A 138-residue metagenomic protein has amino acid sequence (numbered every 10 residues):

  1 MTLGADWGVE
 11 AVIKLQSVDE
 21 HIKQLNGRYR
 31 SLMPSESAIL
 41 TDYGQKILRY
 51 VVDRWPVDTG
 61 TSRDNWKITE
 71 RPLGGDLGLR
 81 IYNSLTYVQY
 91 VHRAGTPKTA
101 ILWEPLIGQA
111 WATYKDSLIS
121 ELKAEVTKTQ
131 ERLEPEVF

Functional and structural regions predicted by a protein language model:
M1-F138: Short, Lys/Arg-rich flexible segments
